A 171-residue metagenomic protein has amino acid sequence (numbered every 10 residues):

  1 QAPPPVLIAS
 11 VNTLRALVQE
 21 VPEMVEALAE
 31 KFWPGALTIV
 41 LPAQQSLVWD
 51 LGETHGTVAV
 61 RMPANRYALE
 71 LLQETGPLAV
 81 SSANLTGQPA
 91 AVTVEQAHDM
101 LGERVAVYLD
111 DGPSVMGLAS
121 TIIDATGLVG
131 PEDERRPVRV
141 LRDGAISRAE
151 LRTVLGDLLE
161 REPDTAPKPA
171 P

Functional and structural regions predicted by a protein language model:
Q1-P171: Active-site-adjacent structural elements in enzyme catalytic cores
